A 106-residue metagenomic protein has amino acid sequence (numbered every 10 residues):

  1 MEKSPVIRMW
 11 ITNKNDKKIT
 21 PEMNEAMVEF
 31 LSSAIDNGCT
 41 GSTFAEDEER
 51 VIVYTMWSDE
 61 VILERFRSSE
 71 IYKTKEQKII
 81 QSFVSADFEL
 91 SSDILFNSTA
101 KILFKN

Functional and structural regions predicted by a protein language model:
M1-V51, M56-S68, Y72, S82-N106: Short S/T/G/P-rich N-terminal loop/turn motif that feeds into the first structured element of a domain
K78-I79: Amphipathic alpha-helical coiled-coil segments
